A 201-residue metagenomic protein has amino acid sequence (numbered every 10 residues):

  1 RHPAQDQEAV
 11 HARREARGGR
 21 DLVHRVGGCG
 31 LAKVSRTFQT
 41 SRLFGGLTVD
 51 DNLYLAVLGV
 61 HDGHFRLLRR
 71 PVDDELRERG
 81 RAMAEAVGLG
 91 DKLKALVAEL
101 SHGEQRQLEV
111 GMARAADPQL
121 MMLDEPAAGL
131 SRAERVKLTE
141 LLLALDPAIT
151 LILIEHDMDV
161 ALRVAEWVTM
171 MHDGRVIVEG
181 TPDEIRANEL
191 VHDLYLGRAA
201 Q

Functional and structural regions predicted by a protein language model:
R1, D6-E8, R13-Q201: Glycine-rich phosphate-binding loops of nucleotide-dependent enzymes
